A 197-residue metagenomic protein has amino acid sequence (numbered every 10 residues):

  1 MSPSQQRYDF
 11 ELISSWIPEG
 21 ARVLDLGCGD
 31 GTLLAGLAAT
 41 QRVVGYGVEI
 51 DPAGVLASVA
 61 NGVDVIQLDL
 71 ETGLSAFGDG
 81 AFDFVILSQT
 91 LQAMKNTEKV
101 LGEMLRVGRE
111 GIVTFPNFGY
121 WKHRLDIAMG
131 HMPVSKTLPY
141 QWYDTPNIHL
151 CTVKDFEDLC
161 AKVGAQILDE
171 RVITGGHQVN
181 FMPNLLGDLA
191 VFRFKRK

Functional and structural regions predicted by a protein language model:
S4-G20: Conserved alpha-helix/loop element of class I SAM-dependent methyltransferases that forms part of the SAM/SAH-binding
E19, G80-A81, V107: Alpha-helix C-terminal capping/helix-to-coil transition sites in glycosyltransferase folds
G27-G29: Class I SAM-dependent methyltransferase "Motif I" SAM/SAH-binding loop
T32, G36-G73: Class I SAM-dependent methyltransferase SAM/SAH-binding core
G73-D79: Short conserved loop adjoining the S-adenosyl-L-methionine
F84-K95: A short SAM/SAH-binding and catalytic strip from SAM-dependent methyltransferases
E98-E103, E110-K197: S-adenosyl-L-methionine-dependent methyltransferase catalytic module, highlighting the catalytic core
